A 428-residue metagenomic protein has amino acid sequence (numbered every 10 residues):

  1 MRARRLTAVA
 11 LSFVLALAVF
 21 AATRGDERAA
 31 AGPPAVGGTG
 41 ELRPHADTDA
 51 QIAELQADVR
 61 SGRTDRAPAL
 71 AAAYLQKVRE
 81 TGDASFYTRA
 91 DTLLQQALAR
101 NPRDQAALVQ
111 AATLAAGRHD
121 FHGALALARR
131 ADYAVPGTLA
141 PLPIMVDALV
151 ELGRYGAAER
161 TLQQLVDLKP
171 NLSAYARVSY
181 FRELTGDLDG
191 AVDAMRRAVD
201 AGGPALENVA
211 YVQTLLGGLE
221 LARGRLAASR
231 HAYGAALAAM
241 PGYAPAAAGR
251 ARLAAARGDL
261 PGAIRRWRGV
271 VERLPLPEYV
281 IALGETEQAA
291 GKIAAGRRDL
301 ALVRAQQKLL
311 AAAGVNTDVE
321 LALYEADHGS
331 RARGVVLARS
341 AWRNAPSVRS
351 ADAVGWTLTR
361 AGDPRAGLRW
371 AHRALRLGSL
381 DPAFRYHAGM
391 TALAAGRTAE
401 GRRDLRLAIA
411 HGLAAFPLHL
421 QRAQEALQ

Functional and structural regions predicted by a protein language model:
R2-R100, Q105-A106, A126, L413-A414 (+2 more regions): N-terminal leader/linker segments that initiate helical-solenoid repeat arrays
A57-R60, Q95-A99, R130-Y133, Q163-D167 (+8 more regions): Conserved structural position within tetratricopeptide repeats
R63, A67, P102-L108, V135-L142 (+7 more regions): Generic helix N-cap/helix-start motif at coil->alpha-helix transitions
A72, Q76-R79, T113, D147 (+8 more regions): Residue-level recognition of tetratricopeptide repeat
K77, T81-A84, R118, L152 (+7 more regions): Structural motif corresponding to the intra-repeat A-B loop/turn of tetratricopeptide repeats
